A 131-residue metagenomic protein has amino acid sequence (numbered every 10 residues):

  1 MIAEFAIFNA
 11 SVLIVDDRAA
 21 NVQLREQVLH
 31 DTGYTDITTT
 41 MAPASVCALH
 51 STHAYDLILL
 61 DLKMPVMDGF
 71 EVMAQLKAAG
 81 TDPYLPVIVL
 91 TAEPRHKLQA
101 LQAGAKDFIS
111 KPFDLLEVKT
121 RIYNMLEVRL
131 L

Functional and structural regions predicted by a protein language model:
M1-L13, E26: Non-catalytic signal-transmission and effector/linker regions of two-component phosphorelay proteins
D16, D61: Active-site residues of response regulator receiver
A19-T38: Two-component/phosphorelay signaling modules centered on CheY-like receiver
T39-L57: Acidic, metal-coordinating helix/loop segments flanking the phosphotransfer/catalytic sites of two-component signaling
M64: Receiver (REC) domain active-site loop signature in two-component systems and cognate sites in sensor histidine kinases
F113-L126: C-terminal output helix
